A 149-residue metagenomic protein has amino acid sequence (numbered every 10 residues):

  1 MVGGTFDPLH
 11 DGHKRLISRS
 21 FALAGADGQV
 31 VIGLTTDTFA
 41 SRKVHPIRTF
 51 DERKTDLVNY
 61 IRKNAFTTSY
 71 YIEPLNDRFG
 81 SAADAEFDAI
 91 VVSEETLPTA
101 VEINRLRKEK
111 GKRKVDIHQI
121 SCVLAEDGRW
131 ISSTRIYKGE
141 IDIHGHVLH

Functional and structural regions predicted by a protein language model:
M1-H149: Nucleotidyltransferase catalytic core that binds NTPs
